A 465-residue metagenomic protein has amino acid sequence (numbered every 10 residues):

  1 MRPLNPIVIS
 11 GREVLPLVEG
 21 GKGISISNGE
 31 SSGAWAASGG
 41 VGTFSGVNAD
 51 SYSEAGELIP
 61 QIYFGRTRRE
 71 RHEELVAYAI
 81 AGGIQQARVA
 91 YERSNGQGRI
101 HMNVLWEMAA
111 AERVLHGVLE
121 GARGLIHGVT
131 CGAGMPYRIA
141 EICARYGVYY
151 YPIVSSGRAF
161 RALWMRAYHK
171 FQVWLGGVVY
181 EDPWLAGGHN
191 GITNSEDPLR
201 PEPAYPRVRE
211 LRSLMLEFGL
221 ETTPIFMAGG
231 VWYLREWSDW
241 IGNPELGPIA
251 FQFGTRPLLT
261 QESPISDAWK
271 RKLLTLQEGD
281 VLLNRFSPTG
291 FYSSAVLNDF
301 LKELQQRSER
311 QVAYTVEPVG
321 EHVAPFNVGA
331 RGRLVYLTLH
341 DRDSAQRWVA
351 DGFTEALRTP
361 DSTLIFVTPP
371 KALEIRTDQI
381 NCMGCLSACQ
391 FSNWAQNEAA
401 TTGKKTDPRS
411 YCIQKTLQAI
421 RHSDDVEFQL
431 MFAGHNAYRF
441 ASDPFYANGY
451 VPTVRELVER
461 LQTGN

Functional and structural regions predicted by a protein language model:
M1-E221, A399-K404, R409-N465: Active-site entrance/lid segments in N-terminal catalytic domains of soluble metabolic enzymes
V18, L185-A204, L214-T222, L234-N465: Conserved active-site-proximal phosphate/metal-binding subdomains
F226-Y233: A short glycine-centered flexible hinge/capping loop motif at secondary-structure junctions
